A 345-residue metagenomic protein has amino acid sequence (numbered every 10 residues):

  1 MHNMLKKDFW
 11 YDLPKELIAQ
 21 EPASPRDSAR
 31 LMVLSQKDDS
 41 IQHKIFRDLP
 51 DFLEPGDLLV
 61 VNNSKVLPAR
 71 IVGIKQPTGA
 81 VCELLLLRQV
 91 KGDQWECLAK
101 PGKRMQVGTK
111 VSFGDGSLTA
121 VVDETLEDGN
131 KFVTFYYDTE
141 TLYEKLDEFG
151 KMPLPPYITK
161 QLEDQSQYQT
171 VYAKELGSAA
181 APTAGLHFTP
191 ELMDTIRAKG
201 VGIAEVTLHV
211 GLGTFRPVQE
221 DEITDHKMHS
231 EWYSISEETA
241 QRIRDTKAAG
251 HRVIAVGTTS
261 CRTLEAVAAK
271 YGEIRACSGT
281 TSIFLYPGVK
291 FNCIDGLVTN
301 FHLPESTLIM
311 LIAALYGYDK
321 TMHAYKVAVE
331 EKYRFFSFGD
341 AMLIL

Functional and structural regions predicted by a protein language model:
H2-L345: Surface-exposed, charge/polar-rich loops and edge strands
